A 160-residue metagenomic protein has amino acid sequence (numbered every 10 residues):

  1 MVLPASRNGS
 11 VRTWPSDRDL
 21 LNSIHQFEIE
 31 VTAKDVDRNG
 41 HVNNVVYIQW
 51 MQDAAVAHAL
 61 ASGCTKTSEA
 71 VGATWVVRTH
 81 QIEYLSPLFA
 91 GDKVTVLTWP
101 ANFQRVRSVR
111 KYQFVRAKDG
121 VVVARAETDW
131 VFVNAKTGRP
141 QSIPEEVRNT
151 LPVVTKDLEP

Functional and structural regions predicted by a protein language model:
V2-T95, A101-P160: Terminal targeting signals and extreme-terminal segments of soluble enzymes
